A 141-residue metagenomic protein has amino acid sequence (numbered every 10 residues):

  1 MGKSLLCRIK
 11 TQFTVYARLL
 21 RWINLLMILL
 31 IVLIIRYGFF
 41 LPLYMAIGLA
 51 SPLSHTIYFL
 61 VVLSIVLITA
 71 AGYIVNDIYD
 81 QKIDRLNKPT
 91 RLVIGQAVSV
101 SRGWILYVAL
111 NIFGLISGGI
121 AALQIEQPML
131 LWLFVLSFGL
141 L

Functional and structural regions predicted by a protein language model:
G2-L29, K82, K88-L106: Interhelical loop and helix-boundary elements at the membrane-water interface of polytopic inner-membrane proteins
S4, R21, S51-S54, S101 (+1 more regions): Serine/threonine-rich low-complexity intrinsically disordered regions
L30-G38, L43-Y79, G114-G119, P128-L141: Membrane-embedded alpha-helical segments that form the functional core of polytopic membrane enzymes, especially those
L63, Q81-S137: Multi-pass membrane catalytic core of lipid/isoprenoid biosynthesis enzymes
